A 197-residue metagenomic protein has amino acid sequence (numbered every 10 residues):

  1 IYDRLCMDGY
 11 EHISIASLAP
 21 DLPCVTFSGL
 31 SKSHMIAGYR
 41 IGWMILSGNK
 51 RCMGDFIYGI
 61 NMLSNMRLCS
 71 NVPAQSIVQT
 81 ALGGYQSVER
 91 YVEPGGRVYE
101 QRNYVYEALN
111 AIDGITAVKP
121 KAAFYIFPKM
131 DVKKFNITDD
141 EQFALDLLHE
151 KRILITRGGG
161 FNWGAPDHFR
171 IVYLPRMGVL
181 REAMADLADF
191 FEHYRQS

Functional and structural regions predicted by a protein language model:
I1-S14: Conserved PLP phosphate-binding loop immediately N-terminal to the Schiff-base lysine helix in PLP-dependent enzymes
S17-G96, Y106-A108, F191: Conserved core segment of the aminotransferase class I/II
C24, I115, I153: Short, conserved active-site loop motifs that form the nucleotide-linked donor/cofactor pocket
S28-G29, W43, K119, Y125-K129 (+1 more regions): Short beta-strand segments
S47, G83, K129-D131, L174-R176: Residue-level recognition of strand-loop junctions within catalytic nucleotide-signaling folds
Q79, G95-L109, A117-D131, A165: Conserved glycine-rich beta-strand-loop-beta hairpin in the small C-terminal domain of fold type I
N136-T138, D146-I155, G160-S197: PLP-dependent enzyme catalytic core of the Aspartate aminotransferase-like
